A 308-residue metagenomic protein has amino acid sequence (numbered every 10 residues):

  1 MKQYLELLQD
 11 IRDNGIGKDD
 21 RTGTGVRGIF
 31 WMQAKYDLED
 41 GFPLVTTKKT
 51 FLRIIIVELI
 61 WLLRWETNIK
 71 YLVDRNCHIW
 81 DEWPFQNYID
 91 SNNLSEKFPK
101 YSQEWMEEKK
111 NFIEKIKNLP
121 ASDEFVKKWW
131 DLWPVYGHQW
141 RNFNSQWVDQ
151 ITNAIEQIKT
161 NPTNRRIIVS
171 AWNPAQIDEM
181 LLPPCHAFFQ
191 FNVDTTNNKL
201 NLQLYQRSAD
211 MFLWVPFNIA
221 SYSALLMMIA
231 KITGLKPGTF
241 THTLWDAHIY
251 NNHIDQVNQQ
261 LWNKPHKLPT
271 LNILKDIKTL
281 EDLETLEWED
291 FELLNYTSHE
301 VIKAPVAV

Functional and structural regions predicted by a protein language model:
M1-V308: Terminal, non-catalytic protein-protein interaction segments that mediate quaternary/complex assembly
